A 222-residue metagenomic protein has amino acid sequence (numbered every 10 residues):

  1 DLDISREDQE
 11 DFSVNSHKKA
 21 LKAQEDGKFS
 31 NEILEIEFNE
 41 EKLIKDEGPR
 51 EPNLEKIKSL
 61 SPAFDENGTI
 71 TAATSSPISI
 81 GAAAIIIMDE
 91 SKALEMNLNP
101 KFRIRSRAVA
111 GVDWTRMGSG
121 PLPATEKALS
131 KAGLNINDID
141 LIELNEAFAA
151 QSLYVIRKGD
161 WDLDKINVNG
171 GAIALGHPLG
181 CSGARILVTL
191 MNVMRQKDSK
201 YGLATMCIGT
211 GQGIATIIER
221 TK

Functional and structural regions predicted by a protein language model:
D1-K28, A84-S91, P178-S199, I217-I218: Active-site-proximal alpha-helical scaffold in enzymes
L2-S5, D11-F12, N67-I78, A108 (+3 more regions): Cysteine-centered functional microenvironments
R6-H17, F29, R50-N53, S75-S79 (+4 more regions): Generic structural signal for well-ordered, non-membrane alpha-helical segments in soluble metabolic enzymes
D8-E95, K158, L163-K165: N-terminal extracellular/periplasmic Venus flytrap/periplasmic-binding protein-like
E32, R105-A174: Active-site pocket-lining segment
E35, I85-I87, R103, E143 (+4 more regions): Structured core elements
E55-S119, P123, S130, V188-T189 (+3 more regions): Condensing-enzyme catalytic core mediating Claisen C-C bond formation in acyl metabolism
I136, R157-N167, A172-A215: Internal helix-turn-beta structural module
